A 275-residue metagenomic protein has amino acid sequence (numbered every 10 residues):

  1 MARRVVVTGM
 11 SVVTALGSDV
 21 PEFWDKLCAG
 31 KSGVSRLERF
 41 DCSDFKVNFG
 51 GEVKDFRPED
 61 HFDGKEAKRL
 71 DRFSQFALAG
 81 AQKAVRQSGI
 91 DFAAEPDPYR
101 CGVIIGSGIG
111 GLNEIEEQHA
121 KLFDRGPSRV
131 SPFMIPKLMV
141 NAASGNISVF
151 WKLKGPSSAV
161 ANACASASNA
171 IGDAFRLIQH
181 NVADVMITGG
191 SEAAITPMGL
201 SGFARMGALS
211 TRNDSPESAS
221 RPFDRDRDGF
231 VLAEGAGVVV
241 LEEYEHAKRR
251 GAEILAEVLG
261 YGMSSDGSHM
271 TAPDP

Functional and structural regions predicted by a protein language model:
R4-T8, S35, D214-P275: Condensing-enzyme catalytic core mediating Claisen C-C bond formation in acyl metabolism
V7, E22, C28-N162, S191-L200: Conserved beta-ketoacyl condensing-enzyme motif
M10-G17: Short polar catalytic/cofactor-binding loops
C42-E52, G110-E114, A193-S220, G262-P275: Active-site-adjacent elements of ketosynthase-type condensing enzymes
A167: Short conserved active-site loop signatures built around small residues
A170: Active-site histidine-anchored catalytic micro-motif
V182-M186: Short, high-confidence coil segments that cap the C-terminus of an alpha-helix and link into the following beta-strand
